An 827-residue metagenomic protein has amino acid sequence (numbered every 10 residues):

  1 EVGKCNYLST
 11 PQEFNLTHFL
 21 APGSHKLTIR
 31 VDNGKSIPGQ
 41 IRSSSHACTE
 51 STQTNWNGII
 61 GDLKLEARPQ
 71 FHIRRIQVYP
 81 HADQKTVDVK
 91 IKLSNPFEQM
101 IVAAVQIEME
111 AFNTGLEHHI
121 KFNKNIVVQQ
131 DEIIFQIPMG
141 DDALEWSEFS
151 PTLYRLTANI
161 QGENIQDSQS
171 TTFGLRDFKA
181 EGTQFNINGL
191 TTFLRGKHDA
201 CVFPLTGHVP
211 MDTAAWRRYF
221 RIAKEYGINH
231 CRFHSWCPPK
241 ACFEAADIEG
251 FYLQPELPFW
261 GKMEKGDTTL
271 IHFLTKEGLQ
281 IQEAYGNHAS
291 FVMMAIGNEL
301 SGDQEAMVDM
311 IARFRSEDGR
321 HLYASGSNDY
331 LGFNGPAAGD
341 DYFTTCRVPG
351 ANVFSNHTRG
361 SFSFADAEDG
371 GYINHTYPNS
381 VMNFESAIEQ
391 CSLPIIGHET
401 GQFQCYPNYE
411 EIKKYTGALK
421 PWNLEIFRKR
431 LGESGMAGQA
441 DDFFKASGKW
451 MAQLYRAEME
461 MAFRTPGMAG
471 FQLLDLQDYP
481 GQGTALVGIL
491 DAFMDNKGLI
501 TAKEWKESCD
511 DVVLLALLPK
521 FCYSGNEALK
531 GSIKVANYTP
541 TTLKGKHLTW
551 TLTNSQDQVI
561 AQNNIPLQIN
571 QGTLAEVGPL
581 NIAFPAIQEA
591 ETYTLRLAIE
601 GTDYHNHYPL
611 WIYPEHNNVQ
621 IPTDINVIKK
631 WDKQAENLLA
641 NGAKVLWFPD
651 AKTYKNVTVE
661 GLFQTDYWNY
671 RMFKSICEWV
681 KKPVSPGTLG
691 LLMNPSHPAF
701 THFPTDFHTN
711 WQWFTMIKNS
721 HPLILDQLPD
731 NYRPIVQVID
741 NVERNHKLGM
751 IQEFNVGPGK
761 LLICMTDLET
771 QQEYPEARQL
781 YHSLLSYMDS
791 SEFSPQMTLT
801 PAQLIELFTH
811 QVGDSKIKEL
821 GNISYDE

Functional and structural regions predicted by a protein language model:
E1-H234, E277, V292-M293, M310 (+7 more regions): Secreted/periplasmic carbohydrate-active enzymes, especially glycoside hydrolases
Y7, L257-K262, N328, A643 (+1 more regions): Short, acidic/turn-prone active-site loops that include or flank metal/cofactor- and phosphate-binding residues
G34, S301, Y330-L331, G401-Q404 (+5 more regions): Short, solvent-exposed loop/turn segments at secondary-structure junctions
T172-Q184, V381-N383, F471, K630-Q634 (+1 more regions): Short acidic, Pro/Gly- and aromatic-enriched capping/linker segments at domain boundaries
F220-R221, H230-I489: Substrate-binding/catalytic cleft of secreted carbohydrate-active enzymes, primarily glycoside hydrolases
H375-N379, K674-P775, E792-E827: Catalytic beta-strand/loop cores that center a nucleophilic Ser/Cys/Thr and support acyl-enzyme chemistry
T623-R671, P758, L784: Short alpha-beta junction capping motif
A777-D789: Short amphipathic C-terminal alpha-helix that caps PH/PH-like domains
